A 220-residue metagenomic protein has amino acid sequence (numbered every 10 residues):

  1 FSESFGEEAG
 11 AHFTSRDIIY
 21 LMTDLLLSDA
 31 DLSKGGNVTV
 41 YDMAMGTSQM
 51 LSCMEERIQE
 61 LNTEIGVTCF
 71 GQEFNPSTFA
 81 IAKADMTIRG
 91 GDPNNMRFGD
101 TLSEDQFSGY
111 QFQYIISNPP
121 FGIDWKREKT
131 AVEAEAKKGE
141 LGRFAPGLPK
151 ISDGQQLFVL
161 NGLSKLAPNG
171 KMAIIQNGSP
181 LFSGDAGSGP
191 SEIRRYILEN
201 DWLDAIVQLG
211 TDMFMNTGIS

Functional and structural regions predicted by a protein language model:
F1-S2: Long recognition/docking surfaces used for binding and targeting
F5-E7, S179: Short hinge/gating elements
E8-A9, S103, K137-E140, G210: Glycine-rich, flexible loop/turn motifs
E8-R16, G147-S152: Short acidic-aromatic active-site loops that bind/stabilize oxyanions
H12-S117, G122-E133, Q176-S179, A186-I193 (+1 more regions): Conserved S-adenosyl-L-methionine
V67-F70, G142-P146, L209-G210: Short beta-alpha connecting loops at secondary-structure transitions that line or flank enzyme active sites
F79, L148-I219: Conserved Class I SAM-dependent methyltransferase catalytic core
F121-D124, E128, A134-S152: Conserved catalytic motifs of ABC-family nucleotide-binding domains
